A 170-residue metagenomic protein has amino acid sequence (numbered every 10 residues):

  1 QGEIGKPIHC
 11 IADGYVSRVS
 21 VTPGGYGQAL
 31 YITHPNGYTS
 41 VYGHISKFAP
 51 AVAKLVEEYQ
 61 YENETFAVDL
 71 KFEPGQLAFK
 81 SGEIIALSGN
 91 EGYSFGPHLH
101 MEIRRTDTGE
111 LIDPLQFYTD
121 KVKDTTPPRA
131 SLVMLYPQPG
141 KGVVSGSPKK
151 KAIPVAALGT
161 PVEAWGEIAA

Functional and structural regions predicted by a protein language model:
Q1-E3: A structural micro-motif recognizing beta-strand termini and the immediately following turn/loop segments
G5, V16-V21, L87-E91: Short beta-turn/strand-loop junction motif enriched in small, turn-promoting residues
K6-V16, F79-G82: Generic structural motif
C10-E73: Zn2+-dependent peptidoglycan hydrolase active-site motif and core
R18, A49-A51, Y59-N63, T106-D107 (+2 more regions): Short, low-complexity, polar/charged sequence segments that are solvent-exposed and flexible
G25-Y38, A67-Y136: Conserved, short, structured surface segments that act as functional micro-motifs
E64-K80, I153-E163, A170: C-terminal capping alpha-helices of c-type cytochrome domains
F117-A169: Short, compositionally biased P/S/T/A/G/V-rich stretches that sit at domain boundaries
